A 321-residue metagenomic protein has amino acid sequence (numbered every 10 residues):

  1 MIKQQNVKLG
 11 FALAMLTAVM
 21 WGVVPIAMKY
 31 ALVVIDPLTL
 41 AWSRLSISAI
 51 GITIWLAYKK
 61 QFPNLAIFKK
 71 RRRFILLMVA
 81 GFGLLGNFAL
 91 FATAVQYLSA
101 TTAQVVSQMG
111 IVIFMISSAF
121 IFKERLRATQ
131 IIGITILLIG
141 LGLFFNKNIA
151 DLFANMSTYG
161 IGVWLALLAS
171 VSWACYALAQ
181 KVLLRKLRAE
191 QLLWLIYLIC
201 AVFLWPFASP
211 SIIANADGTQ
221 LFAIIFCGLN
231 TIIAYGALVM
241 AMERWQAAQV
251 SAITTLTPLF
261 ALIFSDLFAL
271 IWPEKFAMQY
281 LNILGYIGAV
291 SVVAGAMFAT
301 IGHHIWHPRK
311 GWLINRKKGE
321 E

Functional and structural regions predicted by a protein language model:
N6-G10, V34-L38, W42, F68-R73 (+3 more regions): Juxtamembrane helix-entry segments on the extracytoplasmic side of multipass membrane proteins
L16-A18, A41-S43, A103-M109, A179-A201 (+1 more regions): Helix-helix packing/entry segments at the starts of transmembrane helices
M20-P25, K59-S107, G142-L143, I225-W245: Specific transmembrane alpha-helical segments of multi-pass solute transporters/efflux pumps, especially DMT/EamA
I26, I52, F114-I116, F120 (+3 more regions): Transmembrane alpha-helical segments that form core, pore/gating elements of small-molecule transporters/exporters
A31, L40, R44, A94 (+6 more regions): Hydrophobic/aromatic residues within transmembrane alpha-helices of multi-pass small-molecule transporters
V34-G86, I113, S117, V171-A179 (+3 more regions): Transmembrane alpha-helices of multi-pass small-molecule transport proteins
S43-L45, K147, Q220, T255-E321: C-terminal-most transmembrane helix of multi-pass membrane proteins
G51-L56, I111-T135, L259-Y286: C-terminal transmembrane-helix exit sites in multi-pass transporters
